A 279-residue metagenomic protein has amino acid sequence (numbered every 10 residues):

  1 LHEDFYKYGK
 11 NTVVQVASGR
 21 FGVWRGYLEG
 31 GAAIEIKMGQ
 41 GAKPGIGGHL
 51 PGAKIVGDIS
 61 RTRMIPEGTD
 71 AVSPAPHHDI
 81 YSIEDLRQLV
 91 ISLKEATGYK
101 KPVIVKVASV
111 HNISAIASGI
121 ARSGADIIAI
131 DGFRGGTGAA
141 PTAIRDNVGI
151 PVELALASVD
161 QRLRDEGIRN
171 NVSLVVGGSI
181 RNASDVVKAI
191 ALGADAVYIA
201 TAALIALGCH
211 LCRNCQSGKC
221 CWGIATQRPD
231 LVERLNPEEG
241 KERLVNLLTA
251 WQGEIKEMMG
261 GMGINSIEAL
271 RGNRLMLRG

Functional and structural regions predicted by a protein language model:
L1-H78, S82-R87, K241-E242, N246 (+1 more regions): N-terminal capping/small domains of soluble enzymes
H2-D4, V72-V232: Glycine-rich phosphate/ribose-binding loops and adjacent secondary-structure elements that form binding surfaces
A96, F133, R181, A191-A194 (+2 more regions): Catalytic or ion-coupling anion/metal-binding cores of large enzyme and transporter domains
